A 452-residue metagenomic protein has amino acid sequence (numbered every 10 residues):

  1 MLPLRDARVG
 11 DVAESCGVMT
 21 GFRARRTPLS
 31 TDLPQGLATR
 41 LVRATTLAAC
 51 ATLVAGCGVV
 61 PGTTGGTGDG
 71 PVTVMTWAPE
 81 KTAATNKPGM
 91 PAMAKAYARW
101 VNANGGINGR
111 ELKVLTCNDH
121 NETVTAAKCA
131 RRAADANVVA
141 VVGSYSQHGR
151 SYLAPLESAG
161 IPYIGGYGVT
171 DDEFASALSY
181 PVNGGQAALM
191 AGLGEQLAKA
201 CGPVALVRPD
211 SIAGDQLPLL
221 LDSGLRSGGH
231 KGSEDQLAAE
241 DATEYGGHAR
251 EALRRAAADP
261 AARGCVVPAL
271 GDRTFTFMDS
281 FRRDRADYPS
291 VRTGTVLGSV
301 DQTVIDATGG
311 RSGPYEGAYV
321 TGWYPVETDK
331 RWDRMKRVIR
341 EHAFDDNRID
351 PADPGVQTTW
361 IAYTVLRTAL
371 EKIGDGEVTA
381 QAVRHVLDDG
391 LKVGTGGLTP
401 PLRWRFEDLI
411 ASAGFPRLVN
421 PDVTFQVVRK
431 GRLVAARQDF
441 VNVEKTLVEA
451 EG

Functional and structural regions predicted by a protein language model:
G21-T45: Bacterial N-terminal signal peptides that target proteins for export
L53-G56: C-terminal motif of bacterial Sec signal peptides marking the signal peptidase cleavage site
V59-Y97, N104, C117-V124, D210-G214 (+1 more regions): Extracytoplasmic "Venus flytrap"
N86-A92, G105-A175, V182, T243: Beta-alpha junction/loop-to-helix N-cap segments that form part of ligand/metal-binding clefts
A133-S146, I164-G166, V204-R208, D259-F277 (+2 more regions): Periplasmic-binding protein-like
A177-D284: Extracellular/periplasmic Venus flytrap/periplasmic-binding protein
F281-I361, V443-E444: Extracellular/periplasmic periplasmic-binding protein-like sensory domains
D346-V356, R367-A435: Segments of small-molecule ligand-sensing domains
